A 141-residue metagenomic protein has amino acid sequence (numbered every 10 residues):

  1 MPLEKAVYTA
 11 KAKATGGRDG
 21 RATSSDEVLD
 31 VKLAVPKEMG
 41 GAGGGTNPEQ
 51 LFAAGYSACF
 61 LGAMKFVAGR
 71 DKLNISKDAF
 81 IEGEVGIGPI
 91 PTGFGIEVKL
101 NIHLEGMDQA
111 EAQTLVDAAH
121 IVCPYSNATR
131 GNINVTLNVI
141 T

Functional and structural regions predicted by a protein language model:
M1-A54, L61-T141: Extended beta-strand/beta-hairpin segments
